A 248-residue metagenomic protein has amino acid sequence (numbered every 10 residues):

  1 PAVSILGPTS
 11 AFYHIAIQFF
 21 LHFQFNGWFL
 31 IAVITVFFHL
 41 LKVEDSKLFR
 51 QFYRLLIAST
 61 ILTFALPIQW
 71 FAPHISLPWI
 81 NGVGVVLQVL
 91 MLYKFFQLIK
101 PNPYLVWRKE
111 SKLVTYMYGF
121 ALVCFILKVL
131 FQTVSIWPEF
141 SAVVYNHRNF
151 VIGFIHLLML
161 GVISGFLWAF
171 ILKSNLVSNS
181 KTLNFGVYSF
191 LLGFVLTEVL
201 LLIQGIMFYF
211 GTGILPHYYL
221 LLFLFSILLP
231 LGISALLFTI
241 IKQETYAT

Functional and structural regions predicted by a protein language model:
P1-T248: Hydrophobic alpha-helical transmembrane segments of multi-pass integral membrane proteins
